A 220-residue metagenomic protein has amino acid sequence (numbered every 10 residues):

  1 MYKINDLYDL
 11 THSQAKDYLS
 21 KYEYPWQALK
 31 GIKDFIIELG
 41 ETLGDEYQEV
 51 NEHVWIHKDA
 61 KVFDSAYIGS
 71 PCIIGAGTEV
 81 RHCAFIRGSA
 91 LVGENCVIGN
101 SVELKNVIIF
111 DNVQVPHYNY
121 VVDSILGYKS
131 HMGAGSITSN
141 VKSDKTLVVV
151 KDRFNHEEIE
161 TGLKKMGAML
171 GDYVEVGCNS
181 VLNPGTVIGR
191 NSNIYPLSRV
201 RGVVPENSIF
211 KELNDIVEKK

Functional and structural regions predicted by a protein language model:
M1-H53, K58, T186, N191 (+2 more regions): Terminal amphipathic alpha-helical/low-complexity segments used for targeting or macromolecular assembly
A15-D17, I109-D111, P116-K220: Glycine-rich hexapeptide-repeat left-handed beta-helix
E46-Y47, A76-I86, D123-Y128: Short charge-dense sequence patches
K58, V62-S101: Glycine-rich active-site/cofactor-binding loop and its immediate structural neighborhood
